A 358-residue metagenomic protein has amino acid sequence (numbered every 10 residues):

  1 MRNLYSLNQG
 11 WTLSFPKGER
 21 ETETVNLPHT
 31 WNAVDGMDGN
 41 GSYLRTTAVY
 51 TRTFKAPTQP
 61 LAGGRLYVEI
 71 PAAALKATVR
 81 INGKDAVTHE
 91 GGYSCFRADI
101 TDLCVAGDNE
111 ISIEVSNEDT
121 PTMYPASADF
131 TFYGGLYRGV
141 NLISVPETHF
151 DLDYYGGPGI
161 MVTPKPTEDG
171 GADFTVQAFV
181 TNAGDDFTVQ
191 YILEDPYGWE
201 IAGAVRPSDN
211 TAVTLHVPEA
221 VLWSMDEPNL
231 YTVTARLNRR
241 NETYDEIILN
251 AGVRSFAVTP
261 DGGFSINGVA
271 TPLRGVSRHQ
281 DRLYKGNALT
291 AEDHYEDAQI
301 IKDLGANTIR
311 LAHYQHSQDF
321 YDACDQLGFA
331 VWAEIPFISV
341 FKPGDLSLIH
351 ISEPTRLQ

Functional and structural regions predicted by a protein language model:
N3-K17, N40-G41, R45-D153, A183 (+3 more regions): Accessory beta-strand-rich segments of carbohydrate-active enzymes
S42-A48, G64, N229, G286-H316: Aromatic- and glycine-enriched glycan-recognition loops and surfaces that form the carbohydrate-binding subsites
G83, V140, Y231, G268 (+1 more regions): Conserved, mostly hydrophobic/aromatic
V105-D108, Q177-T259: Extended acidic/polar, glycine-enriched regions that form or flank non-catalytic beta-rich accessory modules
E147-N182: Surface beta-strand/loop "capping" patches
I160-M161, T234-I301, D322: N-terminal carbohydrate-binding accessory modules
A298-K302, A306-D345: Aromatic-lined substrate-binding rim segments of carbohydrate-active enzymes
I349-Q358: Single conserved hydrophobic/aromatic residue that forms the stacking wall/gate of nucleotide- or nucleobase-binding
